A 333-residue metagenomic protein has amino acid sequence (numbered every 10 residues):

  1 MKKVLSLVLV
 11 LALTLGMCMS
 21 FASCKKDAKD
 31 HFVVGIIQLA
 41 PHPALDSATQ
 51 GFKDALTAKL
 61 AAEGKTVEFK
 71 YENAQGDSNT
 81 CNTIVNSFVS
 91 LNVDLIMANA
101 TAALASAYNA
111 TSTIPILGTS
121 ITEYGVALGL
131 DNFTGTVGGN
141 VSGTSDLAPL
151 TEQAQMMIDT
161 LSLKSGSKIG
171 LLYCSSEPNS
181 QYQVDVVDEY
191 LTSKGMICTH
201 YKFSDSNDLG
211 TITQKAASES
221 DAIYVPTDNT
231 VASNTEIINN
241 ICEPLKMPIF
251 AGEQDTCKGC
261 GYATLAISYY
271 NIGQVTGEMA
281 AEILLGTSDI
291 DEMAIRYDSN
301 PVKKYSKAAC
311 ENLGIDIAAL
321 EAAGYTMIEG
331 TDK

Functional and structural regions predicted by a protein language model:
M1-V33, A58, A62-E63, K333: Short, low-complexity disordered leader/linker segments with a strong preference for bacterial N-terminal type II
D30-L45, S167-C174, I223: Short beta-strand segments enriched in small/hydrophobic residues
V33-K53, K59, K70-N79, P178 (+1 more regions): Extracytoplasmic "Venus flytrap"
V34, F52, S142-S193, D289-C310: An alpha-beta-alpha
K70-N132, D228-G252: Beta-alpha junction/loop-to-helix N-cap segments that form part of ligand/metal-binding clefts
Y124-S167, I267-S288: Hydrophobic alpha-helical segments within soluble ligand-binding/sensing domains
P178-M247, E253: Pocket-lining segment of extracytoplasmic ligand-binding domains
E282-K333: Hinge/cleft segment of the Venus flytrap/periplasmic-binding protein
